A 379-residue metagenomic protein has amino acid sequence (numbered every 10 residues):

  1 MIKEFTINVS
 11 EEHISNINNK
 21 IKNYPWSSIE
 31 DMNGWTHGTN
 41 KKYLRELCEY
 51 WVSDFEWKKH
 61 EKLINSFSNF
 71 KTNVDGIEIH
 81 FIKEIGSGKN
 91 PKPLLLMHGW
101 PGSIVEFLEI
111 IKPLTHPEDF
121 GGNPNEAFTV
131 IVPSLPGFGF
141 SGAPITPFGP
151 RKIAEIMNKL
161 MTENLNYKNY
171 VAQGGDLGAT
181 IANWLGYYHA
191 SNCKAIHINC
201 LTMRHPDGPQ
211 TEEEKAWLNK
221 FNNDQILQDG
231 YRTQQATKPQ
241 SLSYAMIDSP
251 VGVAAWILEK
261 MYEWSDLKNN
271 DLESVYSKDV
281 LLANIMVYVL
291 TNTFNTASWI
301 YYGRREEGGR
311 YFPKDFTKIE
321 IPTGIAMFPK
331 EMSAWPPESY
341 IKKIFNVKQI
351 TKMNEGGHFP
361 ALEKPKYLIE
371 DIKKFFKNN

Functional and structural regions predicted by a protein language model:
M1, S10-S15, K20-I21, P25 (+1 more regions): Alpha/beta-hydrolase
H13-G86, N90, V289-N292, T296-Y311: Non-catalytic accessory segments flanking enzyme active sites
K59, F120-G122, L135-F148, N183 (+1 more regions): Glycine-rich "HGGG/HGxG" loop immediately N-terminal to the catalytic nucleophile of the alpha/beta-hydrolase
P91-G99: Short beta-strand element of the alpha/beta-hydrolase
W100-K112: The serine-hydrolase catalytic nucleophile loop
P113, P117-F120, N164-A216: Conserved hydrolase catalytic core segment
P147-N164: Alpha/beta-hydrolase active-site loop
Q235-N379: C-terminal subdomain of alpha/beta-hydrolase-fold enzymes, centered on the catalytic histidine and its supporting
